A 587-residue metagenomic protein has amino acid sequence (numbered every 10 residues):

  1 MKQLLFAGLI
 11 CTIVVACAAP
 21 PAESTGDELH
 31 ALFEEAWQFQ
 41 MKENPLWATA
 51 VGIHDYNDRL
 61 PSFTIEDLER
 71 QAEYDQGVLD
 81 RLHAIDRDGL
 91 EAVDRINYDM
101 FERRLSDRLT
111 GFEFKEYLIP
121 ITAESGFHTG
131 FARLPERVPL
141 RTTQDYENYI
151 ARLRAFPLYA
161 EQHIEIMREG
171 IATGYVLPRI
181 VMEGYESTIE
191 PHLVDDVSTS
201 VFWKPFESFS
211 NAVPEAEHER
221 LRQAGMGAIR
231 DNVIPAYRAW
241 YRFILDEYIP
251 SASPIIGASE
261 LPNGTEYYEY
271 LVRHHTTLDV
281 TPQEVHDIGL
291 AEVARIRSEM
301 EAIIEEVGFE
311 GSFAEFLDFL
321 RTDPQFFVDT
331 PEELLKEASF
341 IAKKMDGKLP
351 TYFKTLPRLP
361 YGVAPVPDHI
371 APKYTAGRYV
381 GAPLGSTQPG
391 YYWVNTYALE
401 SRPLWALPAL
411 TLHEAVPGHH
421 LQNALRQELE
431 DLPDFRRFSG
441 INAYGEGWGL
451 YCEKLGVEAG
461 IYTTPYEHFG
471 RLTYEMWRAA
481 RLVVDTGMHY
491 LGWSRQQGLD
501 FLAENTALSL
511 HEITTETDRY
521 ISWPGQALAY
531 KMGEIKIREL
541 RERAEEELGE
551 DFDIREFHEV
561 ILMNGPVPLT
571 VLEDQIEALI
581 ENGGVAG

Functional and structural regions predicted by a protein language model:
M1-L4: Positively charged n-region of N-terminal signal peptides that target proteins for export
A7-V15: Bacterial N-terminal signal peptides
C17-G587: N-terminal maturation segment of proteins
